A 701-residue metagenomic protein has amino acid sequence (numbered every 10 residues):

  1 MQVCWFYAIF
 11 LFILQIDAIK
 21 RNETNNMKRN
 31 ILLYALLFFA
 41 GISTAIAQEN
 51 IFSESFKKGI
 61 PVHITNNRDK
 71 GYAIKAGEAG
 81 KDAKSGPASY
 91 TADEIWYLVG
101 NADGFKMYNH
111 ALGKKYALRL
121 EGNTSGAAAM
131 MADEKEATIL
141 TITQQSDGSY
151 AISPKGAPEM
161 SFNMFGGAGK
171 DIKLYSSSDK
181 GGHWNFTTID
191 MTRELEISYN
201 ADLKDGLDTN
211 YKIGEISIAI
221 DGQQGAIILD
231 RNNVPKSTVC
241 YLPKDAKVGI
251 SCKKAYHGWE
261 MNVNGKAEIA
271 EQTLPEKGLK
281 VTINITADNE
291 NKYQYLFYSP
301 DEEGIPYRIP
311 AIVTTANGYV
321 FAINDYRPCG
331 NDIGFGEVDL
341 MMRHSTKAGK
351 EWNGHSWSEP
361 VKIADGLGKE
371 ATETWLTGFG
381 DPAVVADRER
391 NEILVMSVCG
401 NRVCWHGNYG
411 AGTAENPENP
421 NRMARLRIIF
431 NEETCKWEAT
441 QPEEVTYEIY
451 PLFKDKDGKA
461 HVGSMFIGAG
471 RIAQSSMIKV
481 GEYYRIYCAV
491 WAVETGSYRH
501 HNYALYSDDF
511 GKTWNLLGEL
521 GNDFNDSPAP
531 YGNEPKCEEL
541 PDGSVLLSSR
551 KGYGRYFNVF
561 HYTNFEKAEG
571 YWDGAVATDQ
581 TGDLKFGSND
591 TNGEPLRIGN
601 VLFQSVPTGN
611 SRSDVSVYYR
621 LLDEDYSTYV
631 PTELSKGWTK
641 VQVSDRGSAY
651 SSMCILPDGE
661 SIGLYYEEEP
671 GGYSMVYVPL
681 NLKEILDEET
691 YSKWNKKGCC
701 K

Functional and structural regions predicted by a protein language model:
M1-E49: Bacterial Sec-dependent N-terminal signal peptides
Q48-E194: Lectin-like carbohydrate-binding module/patch detector with strong preference for beta-trefoil
R68-D69, I197-K212: Structural motif
D69, A157, Y211-I213, K253-G258: Short proline/glycine-enriched turn/loop motifs at strand-loop junctions of beta-rich domains
R193-I197, S251, E271-E290: Conserved "repeat-terminator" motif of extracellular CCP/Sushi domains
Q223-L242, G265-E276: Short, solvent-exposed S/T- and G/P-enriched segments that are highly enriched in secreted/extracellular and lumenal
P243-E271: Surface-exposed interfaces of beta-sheet-rich extracellular modules
N289-K701: Asp-box/BNR beta-propeller blade signature and adjacent active/binding-site loops in extracellular glycan-interacting
